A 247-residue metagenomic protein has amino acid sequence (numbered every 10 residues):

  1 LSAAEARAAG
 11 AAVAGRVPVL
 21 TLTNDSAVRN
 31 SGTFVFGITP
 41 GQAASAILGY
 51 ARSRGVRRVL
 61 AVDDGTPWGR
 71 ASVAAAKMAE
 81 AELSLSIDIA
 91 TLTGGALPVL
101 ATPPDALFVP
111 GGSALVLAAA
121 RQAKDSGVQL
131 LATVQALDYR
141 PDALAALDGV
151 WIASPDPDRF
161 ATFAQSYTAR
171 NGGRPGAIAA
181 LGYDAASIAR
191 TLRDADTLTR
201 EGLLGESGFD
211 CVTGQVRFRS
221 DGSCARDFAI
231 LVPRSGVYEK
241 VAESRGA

Functional and structural regions predicted by a protein language model:
L1-L85, Q129-L144, I152: Extracytoplasmic ligand/sensor domains, especially the bilobed periplasmic-binding protein
A3-A12, D105-V128: Hydrophobic alpha-helical
R7, A11, S45-G49, S53 (+10 more regions): Solvent-exposed, polar/charged alpha-helical surfaces in well-ordered, non-transmembrane soluble domains, broadly
G32-I38, G49, R58-T66, P104-V109 (+4 more regions): Second-shell loop/turn segments in exported
T33, A114-Y183, D194-T197: Extracellular/periplasmic periplasmic-binding protein-like sensory domains
A51-G55, D63, A76-S84, G111 (+5 more regions): Sec/Tat-exported extracytoplasmic proteins
L83-L100: A short, well-structured beta->alpha microelement
R170-A242: Segments of small-molecule ligand-sensing domains
